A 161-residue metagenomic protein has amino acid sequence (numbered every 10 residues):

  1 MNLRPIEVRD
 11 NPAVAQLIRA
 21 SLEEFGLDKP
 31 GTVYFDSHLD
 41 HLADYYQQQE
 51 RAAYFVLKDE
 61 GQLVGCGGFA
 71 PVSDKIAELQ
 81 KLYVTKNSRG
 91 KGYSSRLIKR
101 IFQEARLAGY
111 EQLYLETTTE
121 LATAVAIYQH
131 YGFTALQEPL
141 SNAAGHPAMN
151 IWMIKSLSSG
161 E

Functional and structural regions predicted by a protein language model:
M1-L3: Extreme N-terminal starter segment of soluble prokaryotic enzymes
P5-Q80, T85-K86, I98-R100, E104 (+2 more regions): Acetyl-CoA-dependent GNAT
S37-L42, Y54, K91, T118-E120 (+1 more regions): Low-complexity, flexible helical/coil segments
Q62, I76-A77, K81-K99, R106-A108 (+3 more regions): Conserved glycine-rich acetyl-CoA-binding loop
E111-Y114, T118-E161: C-terminal "cap" of GNAT-fold acetyltransferases
